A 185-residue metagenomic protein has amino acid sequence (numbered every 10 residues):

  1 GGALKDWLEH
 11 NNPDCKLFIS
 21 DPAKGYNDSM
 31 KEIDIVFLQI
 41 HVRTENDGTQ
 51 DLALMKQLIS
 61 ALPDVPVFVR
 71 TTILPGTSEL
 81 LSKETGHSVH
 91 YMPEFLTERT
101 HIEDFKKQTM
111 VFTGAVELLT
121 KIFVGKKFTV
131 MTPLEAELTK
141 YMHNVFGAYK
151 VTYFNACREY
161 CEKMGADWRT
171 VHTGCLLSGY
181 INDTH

Functional and structural regions predicted by a protein language model:
G1-H185: Structural/interface elements that position substrates and couple domains in central-metabolism enzymes
